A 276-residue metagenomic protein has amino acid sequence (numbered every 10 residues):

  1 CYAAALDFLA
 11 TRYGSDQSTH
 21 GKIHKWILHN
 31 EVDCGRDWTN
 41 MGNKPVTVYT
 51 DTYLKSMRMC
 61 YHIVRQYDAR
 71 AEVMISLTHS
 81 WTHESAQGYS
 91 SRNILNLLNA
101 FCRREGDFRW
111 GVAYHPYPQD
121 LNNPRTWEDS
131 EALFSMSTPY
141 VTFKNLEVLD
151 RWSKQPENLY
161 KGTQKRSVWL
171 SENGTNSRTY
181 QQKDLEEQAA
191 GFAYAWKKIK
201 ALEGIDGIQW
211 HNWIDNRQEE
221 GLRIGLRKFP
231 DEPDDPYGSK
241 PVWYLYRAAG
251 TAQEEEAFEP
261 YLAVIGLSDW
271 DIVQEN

Functional and structural regions predicted by a protein language model:
C1-D7, A189, W243: Short, amphipathic alpha-helical "lid/cap" segments that border enzyme active or binding sites
Y2-A5, A10-T11, D16, K22-H24 (+1 more regions): Noncatalytic carbohydrate-binding groove/subsite architecture in carbohydrate-active enzymes
K22, I27, V32, D37-W38 (+2 more regions): Aromatic-rich peripheral "rim/lid" segments of glycoside hydrolase catalytic domains that contact and position glycan
T39-G42, S80, Y89, R125-S130 (+4 more regions): Generic preference for flexible, low-structure residues
T39-N43, A86-Y89, P139-K144, E232-G238: Short, exposed beta-strand "edge-strand" segments with a Pro/Gly-rich flavor and a Y/T-containing core
